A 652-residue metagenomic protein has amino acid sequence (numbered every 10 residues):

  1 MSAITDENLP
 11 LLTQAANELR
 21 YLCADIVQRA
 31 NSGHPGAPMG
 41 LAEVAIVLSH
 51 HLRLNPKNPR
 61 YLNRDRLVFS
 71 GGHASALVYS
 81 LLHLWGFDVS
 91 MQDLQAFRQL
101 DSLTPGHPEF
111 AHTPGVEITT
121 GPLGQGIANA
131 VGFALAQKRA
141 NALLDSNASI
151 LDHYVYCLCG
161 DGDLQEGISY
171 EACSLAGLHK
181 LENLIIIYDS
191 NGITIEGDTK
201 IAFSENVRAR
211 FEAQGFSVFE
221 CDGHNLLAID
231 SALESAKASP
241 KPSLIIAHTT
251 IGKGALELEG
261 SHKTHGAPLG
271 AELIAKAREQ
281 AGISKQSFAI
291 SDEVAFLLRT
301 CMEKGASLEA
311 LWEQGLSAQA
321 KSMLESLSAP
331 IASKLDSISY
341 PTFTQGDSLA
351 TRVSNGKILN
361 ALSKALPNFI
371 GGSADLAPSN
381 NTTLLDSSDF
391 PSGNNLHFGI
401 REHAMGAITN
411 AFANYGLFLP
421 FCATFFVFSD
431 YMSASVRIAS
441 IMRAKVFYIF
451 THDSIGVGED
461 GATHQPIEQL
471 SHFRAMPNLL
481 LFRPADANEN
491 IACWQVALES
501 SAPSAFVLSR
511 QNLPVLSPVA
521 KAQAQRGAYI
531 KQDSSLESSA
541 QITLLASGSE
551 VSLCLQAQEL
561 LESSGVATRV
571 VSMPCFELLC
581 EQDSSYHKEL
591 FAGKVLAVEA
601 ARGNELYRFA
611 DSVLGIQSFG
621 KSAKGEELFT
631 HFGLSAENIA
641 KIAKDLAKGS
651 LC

Functional and structural regions predicted by a protein language model:
A15-S32, Y188-N191: N-terminal capping segment at the start of a domain
I26, G40-L178, N381-L384, F412 (+2 more regions): Cofactor-binding active-site loop characterized by glycine-rich and histidine/acidic residues
A30-A42, L67-H73, R98, P108-N129 (+9 more regions): Active-site nucleophile and cofactor-binding loops and adjacent substrate-binding regions of central metabolic enzymes
L62-N63, I246-A255, E259-A332: Terminal amphipathic helices with adjacent charged low-complexity linkers/tails
F87-A96, G177-I186, E212-F216, A439-G458 (+1 more regions): A glycine-rich helix N-cap at a beta->alpha junction
D88-G115, Q214, A365, F369-N394 (+1 more regions): Anionic-ligand anchoring segments at beta-strand to alpha-helix junctions in alpha/beta enzyme folds, i.e., glycine
Q99-A111, N129, F133-L135, R139-N141 (+5 more regions): Thiamine diphosphate
L316-K445, A524-Y529, G548, L614: Non-catalytic terminal/interface segments that mediate subunit docking, oligomerization, and allosteric communication
